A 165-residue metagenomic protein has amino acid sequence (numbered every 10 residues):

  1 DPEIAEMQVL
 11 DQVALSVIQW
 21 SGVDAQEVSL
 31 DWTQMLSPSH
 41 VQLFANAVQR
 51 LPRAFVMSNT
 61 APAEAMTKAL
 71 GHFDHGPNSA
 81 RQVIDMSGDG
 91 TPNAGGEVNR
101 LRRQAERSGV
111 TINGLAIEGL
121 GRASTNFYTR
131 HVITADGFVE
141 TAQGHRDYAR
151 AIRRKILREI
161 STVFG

Functional and structural regions predicted by a protein language model:
D1-L30, M66, V83-S87, N113-L115: Von Willebrand factor
P2-V9, G71-A80, Q104, T162: Surface-exposed acidic, glycine-flexible loop patches that form ligand/cofactor-binding and adhesion interfaces
D11-V48, S124-R130: Short beta-strand-loop
L15, D31-Q34, Q49-N59, G88-P92 (+2 more regions): Second-shell loop/turn segments in exported
M35-Q82, G114-S124, D147, A151: Von Willebrand factor
A69-L70, A80-A94, V132: DG-centered beta-turn motif at the end of beta-strands
G90-H131: VWA/integrin I-like adhesion module and closely mimicked acidic/polar interface patches used
I117-F164: Von Willebrand factor A/integrin I-like adhesion domains
